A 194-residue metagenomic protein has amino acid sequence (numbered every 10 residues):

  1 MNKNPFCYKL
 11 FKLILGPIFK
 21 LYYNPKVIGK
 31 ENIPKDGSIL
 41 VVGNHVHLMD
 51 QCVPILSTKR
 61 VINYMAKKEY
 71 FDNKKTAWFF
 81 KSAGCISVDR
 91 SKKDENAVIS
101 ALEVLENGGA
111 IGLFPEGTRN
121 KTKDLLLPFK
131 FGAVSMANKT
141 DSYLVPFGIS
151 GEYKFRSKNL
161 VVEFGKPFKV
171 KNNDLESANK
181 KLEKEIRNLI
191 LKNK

Functional and structural regions predicted by a protein language model:
M1-Y22: Extreme N-terminal tail/first-helix region
N2, F6, V98-K194: Non-catalytic C-terminal accessory region of glycerolipid acyltransferases and related lyso-lipid remodeling enzymes
C7, K20, K35-K92: Catalytic core of membrane glycerolipid acyltransferases/transacylases, capturing the structured, soluble-facing
F11, F71-T76, Y153-S157: Short, glycine/polar-rich helix-capping loops at beta-to-alpha or helix-loop-helix junctions that flank or form
I14-L15, S82-V88, T118-K121: Short, basic, glycine/proline-bearing loop/turn elements
L15-N44, G109: Helix-to-loop junction immediately C-terminal to a conserved catalytic motif
Y23, I62, L160-V162: Small-molecule pocket liners
V27, N73, E95-V98: Structural motif corresponding to alpha-helix initiation and N-cap regions
